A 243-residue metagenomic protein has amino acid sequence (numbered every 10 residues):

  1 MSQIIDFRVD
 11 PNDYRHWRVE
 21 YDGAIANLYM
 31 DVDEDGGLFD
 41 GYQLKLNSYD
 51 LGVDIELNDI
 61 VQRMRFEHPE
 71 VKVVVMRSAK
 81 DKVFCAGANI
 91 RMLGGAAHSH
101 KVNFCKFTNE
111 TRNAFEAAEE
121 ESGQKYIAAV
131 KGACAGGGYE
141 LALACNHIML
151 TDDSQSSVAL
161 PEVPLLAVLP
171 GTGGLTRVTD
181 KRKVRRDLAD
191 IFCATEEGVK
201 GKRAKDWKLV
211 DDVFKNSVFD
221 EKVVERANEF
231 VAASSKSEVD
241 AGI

Functional and structural regions predicted by a protein language model:
M1-G37, E140-A144, R186-I243: Amphipathic alpha-helical segments at domain termini/boundaries
A26, V32-D40, Y49, V53 (+5 more regions): Small-residue-centered hinge/linker elements
L28, E56-L57, M76, N89 (+3 more regions): Terminal peptide-recognition signature
G37, L44, S78-N113, P164-A167: Glycine- (often His-adjacent) and acidic-residue-rich active-site loop that binds/positions the CoA thioester
Y42-V71: A short, well-ordered alpha-helical element
G52, E56-D59, I90-K131, G174-D180: An acidic, glycine-rich surface segment that forms the CoA-thioester-binding/catalytic face of crotonase-fold enzymes
Y126, I148-M149, V213: Short, well-ordered beta-strand core segments
A135-F192, V223-R226: CoA-thioester-processing core
